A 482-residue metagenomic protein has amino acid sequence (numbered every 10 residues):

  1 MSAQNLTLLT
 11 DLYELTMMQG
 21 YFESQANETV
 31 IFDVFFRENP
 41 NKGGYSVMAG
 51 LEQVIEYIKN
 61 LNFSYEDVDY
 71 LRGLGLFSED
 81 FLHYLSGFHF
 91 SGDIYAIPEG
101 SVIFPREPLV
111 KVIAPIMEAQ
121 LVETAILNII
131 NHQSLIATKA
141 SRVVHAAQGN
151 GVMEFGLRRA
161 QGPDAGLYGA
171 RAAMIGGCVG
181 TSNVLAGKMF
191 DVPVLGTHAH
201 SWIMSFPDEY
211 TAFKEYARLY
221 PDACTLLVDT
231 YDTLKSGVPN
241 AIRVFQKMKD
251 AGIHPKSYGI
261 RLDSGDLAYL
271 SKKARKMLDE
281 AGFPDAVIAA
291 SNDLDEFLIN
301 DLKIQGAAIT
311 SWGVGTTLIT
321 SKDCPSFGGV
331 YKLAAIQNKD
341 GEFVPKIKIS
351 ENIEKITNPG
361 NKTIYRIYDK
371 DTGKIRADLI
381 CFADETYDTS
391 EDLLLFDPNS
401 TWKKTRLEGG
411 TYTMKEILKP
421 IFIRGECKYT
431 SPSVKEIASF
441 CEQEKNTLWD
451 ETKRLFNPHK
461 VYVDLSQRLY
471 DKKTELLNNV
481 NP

Functional and structural regions predicted by a protein language model:
M1-D222, K249-D250, K256, K332-P482: Ordered alpha/beta subdomains of enzyme catalytic regions
S201-R376, C381: Glycine-rich phosphate/ribose-binding loops and adjacent secondary-structure elements that form binding surfaces
